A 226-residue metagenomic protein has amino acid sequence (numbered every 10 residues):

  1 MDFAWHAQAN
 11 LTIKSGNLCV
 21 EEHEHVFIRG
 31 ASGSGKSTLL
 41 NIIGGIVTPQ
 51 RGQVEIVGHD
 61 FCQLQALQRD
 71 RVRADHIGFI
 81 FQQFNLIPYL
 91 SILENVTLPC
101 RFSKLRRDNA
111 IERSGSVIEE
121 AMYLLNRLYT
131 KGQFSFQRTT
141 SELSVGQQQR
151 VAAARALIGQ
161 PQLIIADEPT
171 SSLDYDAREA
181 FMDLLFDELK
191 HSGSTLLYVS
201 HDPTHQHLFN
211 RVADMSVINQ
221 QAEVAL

Functional and structural regions predicted by a protein language model:
G44: Helix-to-loop junction immediately C-terminal to a conserved catalytic motif
G52-D60: Conserved ABC transporter NBD signature motif
T139-L143, Q147: Conserved ABC ATPase signature
A153: Hydrophobic anchor residue at the start of the ABC signature
Q160: Conserved catalytic motifs of ABC-family nucleotide-binding domains
I164-D167: Catalytic Walker B motif of ABC-type/P-loop ATPase nucleotide-binding domains
D174: ABC-family nucleotide-binding domains
